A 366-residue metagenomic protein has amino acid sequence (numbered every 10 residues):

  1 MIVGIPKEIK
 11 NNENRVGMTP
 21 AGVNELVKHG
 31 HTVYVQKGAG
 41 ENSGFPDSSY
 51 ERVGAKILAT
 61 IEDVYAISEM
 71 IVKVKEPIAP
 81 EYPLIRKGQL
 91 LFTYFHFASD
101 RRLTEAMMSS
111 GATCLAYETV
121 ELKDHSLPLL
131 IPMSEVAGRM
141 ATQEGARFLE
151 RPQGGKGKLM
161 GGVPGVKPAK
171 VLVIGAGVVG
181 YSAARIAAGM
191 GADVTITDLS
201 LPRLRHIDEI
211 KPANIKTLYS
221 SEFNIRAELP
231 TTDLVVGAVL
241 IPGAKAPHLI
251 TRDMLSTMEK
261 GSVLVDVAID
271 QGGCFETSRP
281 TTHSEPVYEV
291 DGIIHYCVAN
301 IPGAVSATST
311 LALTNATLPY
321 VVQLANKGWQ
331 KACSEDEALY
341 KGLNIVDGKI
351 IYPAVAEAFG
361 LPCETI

Functional and structural regions predicted by a protein language model:
I2, E8, P77-A169, V298-N300: Glycine/serine-rich phosphate-binding loop and adjoining beta1-alpha1 elements at the start of nucleotide-handling
I2-S110: An N-terminal-biased, well-structured beta-alpha scaffold segment characteristic of Rossmann-like dinucleotide-binding
I5, Y34-K37, I57-A59, Y65 (+7 more regions): General beta-strand structural signal in soluble alpha/beta enzymes
P6-F45, P152-G237, V287: Glycine-rich phosphate/diphosphate-binding loop of Rossmann-like nucleotide-binding domains
E69, K75-E76, F95-H96, S221 (+3 more regions): Short glycine-/small-residue-rich Rossmann-like dinucleotide-binding loops
E118-E144, F148-L159, I269, C274-I366: Adenosine-phosphate binding glycine-rich loop
E209-D291: Rossmann-like adenosine-cofactor binding region
